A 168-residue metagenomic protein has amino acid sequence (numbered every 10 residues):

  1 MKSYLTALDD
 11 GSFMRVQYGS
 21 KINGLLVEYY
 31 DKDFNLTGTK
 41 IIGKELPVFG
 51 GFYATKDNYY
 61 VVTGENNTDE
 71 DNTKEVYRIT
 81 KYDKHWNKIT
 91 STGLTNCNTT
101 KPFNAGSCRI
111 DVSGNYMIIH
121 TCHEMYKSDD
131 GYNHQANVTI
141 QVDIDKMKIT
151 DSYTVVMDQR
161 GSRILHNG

Functional and structural regions predicted by a protein language model:
M1, L36-I42, K88-T100, K148-T154: A short beta-strand motif characteristic of beta-propeller blades
M1-A7, E45-T55, T100-I110, T154-G168: Repeated scaffold domains used in trafficking and secretory/extracellular systems, primarily beta-propellers
M1-L25, E45-L46: Beta-strand-rich domains and repeat architectures in extracellular enzymes and scaffolds, especially beta-propellers
D10-R15, D57-V62, N115-H120: Entry beta-strands of beta-propeller and related beta-repeat scaffolds
G19-N23, N66-D71, E124-D130: Short glycine/acidic-enriched loop and turn motifs that connect beta-strands
L26-Y30, K74-W86, Y132-M147: Beta-propeller blade signature
L36-T68, E75, G93-N98: Blade-loop segments of beta-propeller domains
K74-Y77, K88-S113, C122-S128, H134 (+1 more regions): Asp-box/WD-like beta-propeller blade repeats and closely related beta-sheet repeat scaffolds
